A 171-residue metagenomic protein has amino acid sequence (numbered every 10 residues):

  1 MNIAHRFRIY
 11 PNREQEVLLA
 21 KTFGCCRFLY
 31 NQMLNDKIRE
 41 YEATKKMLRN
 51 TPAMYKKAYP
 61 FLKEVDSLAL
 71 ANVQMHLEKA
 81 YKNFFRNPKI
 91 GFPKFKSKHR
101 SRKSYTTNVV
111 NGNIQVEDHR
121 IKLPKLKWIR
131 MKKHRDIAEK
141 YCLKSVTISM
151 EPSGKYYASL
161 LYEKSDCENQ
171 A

Functional and structural regions predicted by a protein language model:
M1-A171: Nucleic-acid substrate recognition interfaces
